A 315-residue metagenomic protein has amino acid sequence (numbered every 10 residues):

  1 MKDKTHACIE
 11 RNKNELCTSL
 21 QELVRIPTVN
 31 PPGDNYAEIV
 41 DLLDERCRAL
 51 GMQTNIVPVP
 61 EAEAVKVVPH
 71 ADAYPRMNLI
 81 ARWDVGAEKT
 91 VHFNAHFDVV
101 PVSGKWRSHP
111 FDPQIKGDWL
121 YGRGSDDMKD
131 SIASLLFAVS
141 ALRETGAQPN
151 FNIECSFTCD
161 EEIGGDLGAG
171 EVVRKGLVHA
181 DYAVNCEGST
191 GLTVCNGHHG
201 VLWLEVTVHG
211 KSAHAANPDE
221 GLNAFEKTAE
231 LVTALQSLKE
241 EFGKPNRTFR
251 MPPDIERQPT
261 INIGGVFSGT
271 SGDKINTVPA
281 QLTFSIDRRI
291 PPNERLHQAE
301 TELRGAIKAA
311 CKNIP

Functional and structural regions predicted by a protein language model:
M1-K4, R11, T28, A49 (+2 more regions): Metal-dependent amide/peptide-bond hydrolase catalytic core, centered on the "pita-bread" metallohydrolase fold
K2-L120, E144-T145, P149: Acidic/His- and Gly-rich active-site-bordering loop/insert found across diverse amide/peptide-bond hydrolases
V29, D98, E162, S189 (+1 more regions): Catalytic metal-binding/acid-base residues of hydrolase active sites
D34, E38, A133, L167-G168 (+2 more regions): Generic recognition of short, well-ordered alpha-helical segments
V59, S156-D160, V266: Short loop/turn motifs enriched for small/polar and acidic residues
V65-A71, G191-T193, F249-M251, G272: Short, P/G- and charge-enriched loop/turn segments at secondary-structure junctions
L120, S125-K239, D254-P259, V278: Fold-level recognition of mixed alpha/beta catalytic cores in primary-metabolism enzymes, strongest
